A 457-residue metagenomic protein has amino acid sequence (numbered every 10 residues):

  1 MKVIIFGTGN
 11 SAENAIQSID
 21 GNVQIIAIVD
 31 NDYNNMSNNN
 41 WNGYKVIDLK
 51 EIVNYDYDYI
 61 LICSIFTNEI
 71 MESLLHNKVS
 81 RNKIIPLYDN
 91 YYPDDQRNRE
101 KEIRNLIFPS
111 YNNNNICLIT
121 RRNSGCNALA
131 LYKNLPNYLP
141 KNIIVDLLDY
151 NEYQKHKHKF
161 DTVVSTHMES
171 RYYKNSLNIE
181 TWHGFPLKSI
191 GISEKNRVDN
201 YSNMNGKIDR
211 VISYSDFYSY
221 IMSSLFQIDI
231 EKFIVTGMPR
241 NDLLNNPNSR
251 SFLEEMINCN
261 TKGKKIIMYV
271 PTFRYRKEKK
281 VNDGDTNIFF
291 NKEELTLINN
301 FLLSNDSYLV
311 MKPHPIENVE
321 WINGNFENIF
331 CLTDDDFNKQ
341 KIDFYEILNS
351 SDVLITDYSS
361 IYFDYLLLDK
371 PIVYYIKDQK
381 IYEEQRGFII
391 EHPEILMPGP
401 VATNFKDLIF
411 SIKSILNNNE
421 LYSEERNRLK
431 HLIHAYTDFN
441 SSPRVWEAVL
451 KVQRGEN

Functional and structural regions predicted by a protein language model:
K2-I19: Glycine-rich adenosine-cofactor-binding loop
D20, Y33-K101: Phosphate-bearing ligand-interacting subdomains that bind or position ATP/ADP/UDP/GDP/NAD(P) or nucleotide-linked
L106-I107, Y111-N245: Active-site and donor-binding regions of nucleotide-sugar-utilizing enzymes
N123-L131, P239-N325, A402-N404: Conserved catalytic-core segment of nucleotide-activated headgroup transferases in glycan assembly
D149-F160, M168, P315-S360: Donor nucleotide-activated moiety binding/catalytic core segment of transferases that use nucleotide-activated donors
V163-S189, Q340-R386: A donor-sugar binding/catalytic signature common to diverse glycosyltransferases and related nucleotide-sugar
G324-N328, S360-I433: Catalytic binding pocket for nucleotide-activated donors in carbohydrate/polymer assembly enzymes
D438-N457: C-terminal alpha-helical cap of glycosyltransferases
